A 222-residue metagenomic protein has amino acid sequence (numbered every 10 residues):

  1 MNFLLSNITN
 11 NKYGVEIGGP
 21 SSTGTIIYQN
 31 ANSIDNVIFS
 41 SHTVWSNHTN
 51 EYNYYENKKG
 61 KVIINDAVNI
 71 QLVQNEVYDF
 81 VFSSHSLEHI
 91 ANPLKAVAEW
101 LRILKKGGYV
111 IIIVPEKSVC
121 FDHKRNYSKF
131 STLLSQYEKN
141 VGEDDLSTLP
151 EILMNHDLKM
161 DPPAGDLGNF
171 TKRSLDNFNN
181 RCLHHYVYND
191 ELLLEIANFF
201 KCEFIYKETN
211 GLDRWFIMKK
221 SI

Functional and structural regions predicted by a protein language model:
M1-N10: Class I SAM-dependent methyltransferase Rossmann-like catalytic core, especially the SAM/SAH-binding loop
N11, N75-E76, G107: Beta-strand-connecting loops/turns
K12-I70: Class I SAM-dependent methyltransferase SAM/SAH-binding core
Y54-A67, L94-L101, Y109-I222: S-adenosyl-L-methionine-dependent methyltransferase catalytic module, highlighting the catalytic core
V81-F82: Hydrophobic beta-strand segment of the Class I
S86-L87, V114: Hydrophobic adenine-recognition pocket in adenosine-nucleotide-binding enzymes
I90-A91, L104-K105: Helix-to-beta-strand junctions that scaffold the AdoMet/dcAdoMet cofactor pocket in Class I SAM-dependent enzymes
